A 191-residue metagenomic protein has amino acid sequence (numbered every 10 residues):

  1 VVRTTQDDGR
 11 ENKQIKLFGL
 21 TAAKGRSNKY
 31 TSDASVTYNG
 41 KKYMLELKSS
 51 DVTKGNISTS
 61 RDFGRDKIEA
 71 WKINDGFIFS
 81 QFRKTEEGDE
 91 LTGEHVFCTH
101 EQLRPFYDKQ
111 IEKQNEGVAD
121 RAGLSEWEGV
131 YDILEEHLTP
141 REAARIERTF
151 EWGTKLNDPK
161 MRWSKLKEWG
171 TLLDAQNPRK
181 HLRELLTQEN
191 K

Functional and structural regions predicted by a protein language model:
V1-K191: Nucleic-acid endonuclease domains
